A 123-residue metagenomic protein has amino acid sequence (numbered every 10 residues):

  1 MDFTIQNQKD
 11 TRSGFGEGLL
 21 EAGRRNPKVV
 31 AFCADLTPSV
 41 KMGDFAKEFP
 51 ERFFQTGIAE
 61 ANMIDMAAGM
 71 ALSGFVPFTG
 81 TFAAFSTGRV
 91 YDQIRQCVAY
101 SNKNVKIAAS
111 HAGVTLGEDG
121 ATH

Functional and structural regions predicted by a protein language model:
M1-H123: Thiamine diphosphate
